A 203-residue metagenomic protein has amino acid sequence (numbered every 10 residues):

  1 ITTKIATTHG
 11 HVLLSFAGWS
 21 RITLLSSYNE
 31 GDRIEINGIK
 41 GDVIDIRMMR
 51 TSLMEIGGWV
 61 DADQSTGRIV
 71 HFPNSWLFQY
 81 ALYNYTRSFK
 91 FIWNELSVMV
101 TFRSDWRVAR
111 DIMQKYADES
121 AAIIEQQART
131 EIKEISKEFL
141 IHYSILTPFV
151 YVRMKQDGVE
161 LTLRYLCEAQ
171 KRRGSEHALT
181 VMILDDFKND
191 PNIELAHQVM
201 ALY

Functional and structural regions predicted by a protein language model:
I1-Y28: Transmembrane alpha-helices and immediately adjacent membrane-cytoplasm interface residues in multi-pass integral
T7, R103-R110, A169-A178: Ordered, soluble secondary-structure elements with a strong preference for glycine-centered loop motifs and nearby
T7, S65, F78-T86, I132 (+1 more regions): N-proximal short alpha-helices
L13, N94-V100, V159-L161, Y165: Oligomerization/assembly interface segments of phage tail-like spikes and tubes
I22-Q127: Soluble accessory domains appended to multi-pass membrane transport proteins
Q114, A122-Y203: Solvent-exposed, non-transmembrane regulatory segments of membrane-associated proteins
